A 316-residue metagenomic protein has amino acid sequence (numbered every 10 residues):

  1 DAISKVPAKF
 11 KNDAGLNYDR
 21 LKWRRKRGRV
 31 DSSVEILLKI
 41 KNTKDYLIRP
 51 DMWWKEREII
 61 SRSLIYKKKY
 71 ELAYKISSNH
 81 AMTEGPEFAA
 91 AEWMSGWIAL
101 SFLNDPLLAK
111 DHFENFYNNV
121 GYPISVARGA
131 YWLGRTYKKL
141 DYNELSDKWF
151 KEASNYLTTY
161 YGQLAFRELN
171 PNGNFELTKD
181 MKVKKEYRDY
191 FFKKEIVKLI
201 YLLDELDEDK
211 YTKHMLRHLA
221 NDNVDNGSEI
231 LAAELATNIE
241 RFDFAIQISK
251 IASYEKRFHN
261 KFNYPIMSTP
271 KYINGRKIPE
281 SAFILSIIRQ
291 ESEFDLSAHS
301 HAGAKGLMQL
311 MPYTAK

Functional and structural regions predicted by a protein language model:
D1-T43, I48-P50: Solenoidal tandem-repeat scaffolds enriched in leucines and small polar residues
I3-N12, Y46-W54, E84, M181-K194: TPR-adjacent "capping" and linker segments in tetratricopeptide-repeat scaffold/adaptor proteins
S4, S32, K44-W53, I60 (+9 more regions): Catalytic glycan-binding domains that act on GlcNAc-containing polysaccharides
Y18, E58, W93-M94, Y131 (+2 more regions): TPR/TPR-like alpha-solenoid signature
D19-R27, I60-K67, K194-Y211, M215: Alpha-helical segment of the N-proximal tetratricopeptide repeat
R24, L64, A99-L100, A130 (+3 more regions): Residue at a conserved register position within TPR or TPR-like alpha-solenoid repeats
V120, N155-Y156: Short coil turns that connect the paired helices of HEAT/ARM alpha-solenoid repeats
T159-F175, D180-E208: Outer-membrane beta-barrel initiation region
